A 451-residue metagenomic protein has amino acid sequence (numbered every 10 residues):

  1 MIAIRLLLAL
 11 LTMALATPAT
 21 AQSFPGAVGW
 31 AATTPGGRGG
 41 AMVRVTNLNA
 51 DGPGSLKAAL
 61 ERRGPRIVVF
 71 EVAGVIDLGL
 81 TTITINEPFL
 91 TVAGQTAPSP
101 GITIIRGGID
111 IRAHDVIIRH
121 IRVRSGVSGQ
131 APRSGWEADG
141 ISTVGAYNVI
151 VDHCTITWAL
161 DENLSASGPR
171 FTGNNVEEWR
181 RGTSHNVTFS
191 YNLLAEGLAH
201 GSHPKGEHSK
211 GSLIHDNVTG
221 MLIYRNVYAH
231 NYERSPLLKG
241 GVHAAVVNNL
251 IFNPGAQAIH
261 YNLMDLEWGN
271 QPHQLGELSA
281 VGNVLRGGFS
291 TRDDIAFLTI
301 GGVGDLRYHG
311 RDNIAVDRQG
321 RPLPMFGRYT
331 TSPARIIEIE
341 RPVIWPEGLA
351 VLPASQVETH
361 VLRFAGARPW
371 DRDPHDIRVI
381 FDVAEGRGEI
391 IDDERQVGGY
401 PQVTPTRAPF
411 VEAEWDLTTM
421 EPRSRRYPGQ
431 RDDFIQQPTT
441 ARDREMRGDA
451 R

Functional and structural regions predicted by a protein language model:
M1-L8: Bacterial N-terminal signal peptides that target proteins for export
S23-V68: Acidic Gly/Asp/Thr-rich repetitive segments characteristic of extracellular carbohydrate-active and adhesion proteins
I76-G220: Right-handed parallel beta-helix
S125, W158, H185, E196 (+6 more regions): Residues in short coils/turns that link rungs of repeat/solenoid architectures in beta-rich domains
A245-G269, Q274-I337: Predominantly extracellular beta-rich ligand-binding scaffolds that present long acidic/polar faces for carbohydrate
R311, R318-G320, P324-R451: C-terminal functional modules
